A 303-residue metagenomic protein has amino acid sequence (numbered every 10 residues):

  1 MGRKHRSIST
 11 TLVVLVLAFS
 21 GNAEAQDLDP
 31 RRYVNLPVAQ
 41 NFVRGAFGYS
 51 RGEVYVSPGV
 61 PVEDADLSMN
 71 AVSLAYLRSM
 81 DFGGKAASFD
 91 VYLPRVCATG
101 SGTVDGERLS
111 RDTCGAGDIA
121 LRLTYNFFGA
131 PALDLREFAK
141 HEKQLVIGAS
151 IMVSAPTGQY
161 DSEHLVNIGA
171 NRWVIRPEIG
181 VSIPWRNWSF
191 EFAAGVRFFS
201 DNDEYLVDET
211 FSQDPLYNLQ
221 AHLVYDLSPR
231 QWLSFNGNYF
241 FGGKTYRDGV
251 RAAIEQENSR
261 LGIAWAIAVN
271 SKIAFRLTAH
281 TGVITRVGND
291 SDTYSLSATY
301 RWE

Functional and structural regions predicted by a protein language model:
N41-V43, A87-V91, L121, L145-I151 (+5 more regions): Transmembrane beta-strands of outer-membrane beta-barrel proteins
N41-V43, N70-L74, G117-L121, I147 (+4 more regions): Hydrophobic, lipid-facing positions within transmembrane beta-strands of outer-membrane proteins
F47, R78-M80, Y125-F127, V153 (+4 more regions): Residue-level signature of outer-membrane beta-barrel architecture
F47-E53, L93-T99, F127, V153-Q159 (+5 more regions): Transmembrane beta-strands of outer-membrane beta-barrel pores
S50-A71, E107-L109, S162-G169: Surface-exposed strand-loop-strand hairpins of Gram-negative outer-membrane beta-barrel proteins
E53-V54, G84-A87, P131, N187-F190 (+2 more regions): Repeated loop/turn-to-beta-strand initiation elements of outer-membrane beta-barrel proteins
C97-S212, I254: Outer-membrane pore/translocation modules
L206-E303: Outer membrane beta-barrel transmembrane domains
